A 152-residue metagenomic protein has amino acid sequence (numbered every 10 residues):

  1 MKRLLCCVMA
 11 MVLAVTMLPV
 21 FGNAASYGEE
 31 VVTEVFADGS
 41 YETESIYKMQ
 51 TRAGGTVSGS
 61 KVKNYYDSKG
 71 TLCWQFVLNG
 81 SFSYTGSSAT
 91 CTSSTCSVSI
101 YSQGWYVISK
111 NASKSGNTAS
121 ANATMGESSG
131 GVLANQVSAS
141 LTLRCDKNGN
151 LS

Functional and structural regions predicted by a protein language model:
M1-G70: N-terminal prepro-regions of secreted/extracellular proteins
K48-S152: Mature secreted bioactive peptide module from preproproteins
